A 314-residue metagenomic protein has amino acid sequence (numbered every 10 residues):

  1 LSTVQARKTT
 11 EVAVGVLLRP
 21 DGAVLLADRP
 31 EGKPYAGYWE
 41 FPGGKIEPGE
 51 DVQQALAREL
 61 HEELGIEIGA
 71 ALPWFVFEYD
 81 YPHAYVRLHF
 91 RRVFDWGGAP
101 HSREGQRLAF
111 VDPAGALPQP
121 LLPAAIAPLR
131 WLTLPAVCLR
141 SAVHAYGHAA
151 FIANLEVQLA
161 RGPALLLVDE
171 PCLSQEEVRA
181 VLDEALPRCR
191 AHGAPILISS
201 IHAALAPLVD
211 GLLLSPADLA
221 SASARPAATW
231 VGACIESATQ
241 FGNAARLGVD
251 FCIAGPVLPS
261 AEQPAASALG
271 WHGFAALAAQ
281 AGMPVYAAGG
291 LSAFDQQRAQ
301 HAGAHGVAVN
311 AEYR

Functional and structural regions predicted by a protein language model:
S2-L25, V76: Conserved N-terminal beta-strand and adjoining loop/helix that marks the start of the Nudix/MutT-like hydrolase domain
A23-E63, F75, P195-L197: Conserved Nudix-box catalytic region and its N-terminal flanking loop in Nudix hydrolases and closely related
F77-P100: Active-site-adjacent beta-strand/loop module that shapes the phosphate/pyrophosphate-binding cleft
H101-L155, R161: Nudix hydrolase/Nudix homology domain
P135-A142, L166-V168, I196-I198, L212-L214 (+4 more regions): Hydrophobic faces of well-ordered beta-strands that scaffold small-molecule active sites in alpha/beta enzyme cores
H144-Q158, S200-A203, S237-N243, S292-Q297: Short, acidic/polar
R179-I198, P216, S223-S237, A265-G290: Alpha-helix-loop-beta-strand connector modules within alpha/beta enzyme cores
L212, P216-A224, F251-A265, G290-R314: Glycine-rich phosphate-binding active-site loops on the catalytic face of alpha/beta enzymes
